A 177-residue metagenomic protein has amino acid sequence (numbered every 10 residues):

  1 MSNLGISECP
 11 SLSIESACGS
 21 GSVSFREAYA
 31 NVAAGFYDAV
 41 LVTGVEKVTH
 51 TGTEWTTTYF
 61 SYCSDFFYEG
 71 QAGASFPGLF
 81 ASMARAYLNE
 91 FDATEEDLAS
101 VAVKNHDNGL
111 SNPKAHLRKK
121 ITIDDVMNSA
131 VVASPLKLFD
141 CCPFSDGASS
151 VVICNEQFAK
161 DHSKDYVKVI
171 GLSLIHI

Functional and structural regions predicted by a protein language model:
M1-V40, K47-L79, L117-P143: Conserved catalytic cysteine-centered active-site region of acyl-thioester-dependent Claisen-condensing enzymes
I6-P10, A34-V40, E96-D97, G147-S149 (+1 more regions): Short coil/turn connectors at secondary-structure junctions
S16-E46, P77-S111, V151-Q157: Active-site-proximal alpha-helical scaffold in enzymes
F66, E90, S100, V131-I175: Condensing-enzyme catalytic core mediating Claisen C-C bond formation in acyl metabolism
R85-S145: Internal metal/ion-chelating core segments
